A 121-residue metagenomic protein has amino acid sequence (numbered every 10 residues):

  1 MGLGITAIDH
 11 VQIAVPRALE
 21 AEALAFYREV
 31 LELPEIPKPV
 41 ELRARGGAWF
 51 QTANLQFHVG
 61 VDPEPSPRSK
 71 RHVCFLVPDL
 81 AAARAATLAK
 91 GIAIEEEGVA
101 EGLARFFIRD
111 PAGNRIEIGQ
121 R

Functional and structural regions predicted by a protein language model:
M1-L24, R71-V73: N-terminal beta-strand motif that seeds the catalytic metal site of vicinal oxygen chelate
M1-T6, K90-R121: Vicinal oxygen chelate
T6-A7, P65-K70, A100: Short glycine-enriched loop/turn motifs at secondary-structure junctions
I13-L55: Core segments of cupin and vicinal oxygen chelate
E29, A86-K90: Short amphipathic alpha-helices in soluble, non-transmembrane regions that often serve as interface/regulatory elements
L42-G46, P67, A100-A104: Short acidic/glycine-enriched loop/turn segments that link adjacent beta-strands
S66-T87: Mid-chain, well-packed structural core segment of small domains
